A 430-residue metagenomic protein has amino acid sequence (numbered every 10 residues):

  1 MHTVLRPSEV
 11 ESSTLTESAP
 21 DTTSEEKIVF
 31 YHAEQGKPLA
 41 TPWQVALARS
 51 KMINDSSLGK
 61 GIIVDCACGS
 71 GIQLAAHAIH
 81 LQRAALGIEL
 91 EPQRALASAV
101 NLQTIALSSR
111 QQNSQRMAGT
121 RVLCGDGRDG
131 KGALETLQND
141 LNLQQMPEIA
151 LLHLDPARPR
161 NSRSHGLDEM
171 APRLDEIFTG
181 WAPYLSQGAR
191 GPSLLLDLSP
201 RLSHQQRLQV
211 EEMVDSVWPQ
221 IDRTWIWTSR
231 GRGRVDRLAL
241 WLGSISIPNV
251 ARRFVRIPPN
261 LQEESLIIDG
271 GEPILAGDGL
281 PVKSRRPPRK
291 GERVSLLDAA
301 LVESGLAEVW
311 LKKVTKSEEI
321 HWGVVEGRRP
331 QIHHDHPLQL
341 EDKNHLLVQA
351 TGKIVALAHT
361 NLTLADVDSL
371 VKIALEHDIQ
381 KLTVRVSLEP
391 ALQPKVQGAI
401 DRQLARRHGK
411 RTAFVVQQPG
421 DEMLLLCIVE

Functional and structural regions predicted by a protein language model:
M1-E430: SAM-dependent transferase fold signal centered on methyltransferase-like domains, encompassing both Class I
